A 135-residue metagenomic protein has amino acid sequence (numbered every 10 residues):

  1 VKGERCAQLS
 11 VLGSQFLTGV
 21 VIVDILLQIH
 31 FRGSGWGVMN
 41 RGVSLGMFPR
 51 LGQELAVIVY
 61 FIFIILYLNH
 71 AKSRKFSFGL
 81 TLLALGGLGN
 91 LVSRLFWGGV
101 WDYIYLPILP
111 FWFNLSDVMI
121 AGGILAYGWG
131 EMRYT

Functional and structural regions predicted by a protein language model:
V1-T135: Alpha-helical transmembrane bundles and membrane-interface segments of multipass inner-membrane proteins
